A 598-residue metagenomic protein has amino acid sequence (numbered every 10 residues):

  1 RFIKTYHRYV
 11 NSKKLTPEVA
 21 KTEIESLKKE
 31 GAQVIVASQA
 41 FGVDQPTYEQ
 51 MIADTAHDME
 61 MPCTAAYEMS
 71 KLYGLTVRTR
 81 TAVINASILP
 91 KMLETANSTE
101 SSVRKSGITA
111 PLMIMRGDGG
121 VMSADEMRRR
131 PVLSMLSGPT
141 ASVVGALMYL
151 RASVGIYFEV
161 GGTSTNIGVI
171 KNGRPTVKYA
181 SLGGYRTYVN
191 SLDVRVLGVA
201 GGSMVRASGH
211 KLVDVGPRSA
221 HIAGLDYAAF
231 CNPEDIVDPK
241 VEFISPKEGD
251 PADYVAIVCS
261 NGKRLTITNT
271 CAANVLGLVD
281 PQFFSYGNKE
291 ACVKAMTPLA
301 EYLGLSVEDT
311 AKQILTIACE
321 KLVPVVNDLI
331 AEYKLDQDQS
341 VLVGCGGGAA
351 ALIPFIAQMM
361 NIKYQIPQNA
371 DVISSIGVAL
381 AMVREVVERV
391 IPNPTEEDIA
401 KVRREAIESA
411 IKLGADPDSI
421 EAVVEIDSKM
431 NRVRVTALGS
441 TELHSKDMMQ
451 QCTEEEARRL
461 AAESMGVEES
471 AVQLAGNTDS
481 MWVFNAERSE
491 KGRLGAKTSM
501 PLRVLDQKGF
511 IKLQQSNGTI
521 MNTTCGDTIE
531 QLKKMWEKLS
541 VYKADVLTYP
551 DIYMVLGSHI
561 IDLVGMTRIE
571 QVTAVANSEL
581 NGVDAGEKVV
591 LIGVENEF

Functional and structural regions predicted by a protein language model:
R1-F598: N-terminally biased helix-coil "hinge/interface" segments that flank
